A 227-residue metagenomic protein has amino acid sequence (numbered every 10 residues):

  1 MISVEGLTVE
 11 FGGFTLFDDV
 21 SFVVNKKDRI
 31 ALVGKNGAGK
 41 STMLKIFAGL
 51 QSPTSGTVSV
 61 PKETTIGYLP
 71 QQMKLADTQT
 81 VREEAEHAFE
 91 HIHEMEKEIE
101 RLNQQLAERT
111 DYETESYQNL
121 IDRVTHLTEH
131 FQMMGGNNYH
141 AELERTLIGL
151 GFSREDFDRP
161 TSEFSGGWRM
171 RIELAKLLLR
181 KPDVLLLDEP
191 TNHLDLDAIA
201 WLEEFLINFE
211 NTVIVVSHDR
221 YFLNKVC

Functional and structural regions predicted by a protein language model:
M1-C227: ABC ATP-binding cassette signature C-motif
